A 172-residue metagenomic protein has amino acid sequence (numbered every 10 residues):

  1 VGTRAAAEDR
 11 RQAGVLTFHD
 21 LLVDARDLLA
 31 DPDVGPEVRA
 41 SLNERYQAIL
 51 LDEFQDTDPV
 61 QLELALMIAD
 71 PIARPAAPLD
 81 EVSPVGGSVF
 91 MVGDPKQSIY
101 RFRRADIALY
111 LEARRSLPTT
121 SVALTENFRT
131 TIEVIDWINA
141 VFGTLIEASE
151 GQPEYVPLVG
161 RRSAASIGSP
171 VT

Functional and structural regions predicted by a protein language model:
V1-E112, A123-E133: Conserved helicase NTPase motor core
R11-Q12, G35, I99, L117-A123 (+1 more regions): Short, polar/flexible loop-turn hinges at active-site or ligand-entry regions and domain interfaces
A13, G87, T119, S166-T172: Sequence-level motif detector for i,i+2 pairs with an aromatic at +2
D70, R115, N139: Residue-level marker of positions within ordered structural domains that often coincide with functionally constrained
E112, A123-T172: Helicase-core coupling region on the C-terminal RecA-like lobe
